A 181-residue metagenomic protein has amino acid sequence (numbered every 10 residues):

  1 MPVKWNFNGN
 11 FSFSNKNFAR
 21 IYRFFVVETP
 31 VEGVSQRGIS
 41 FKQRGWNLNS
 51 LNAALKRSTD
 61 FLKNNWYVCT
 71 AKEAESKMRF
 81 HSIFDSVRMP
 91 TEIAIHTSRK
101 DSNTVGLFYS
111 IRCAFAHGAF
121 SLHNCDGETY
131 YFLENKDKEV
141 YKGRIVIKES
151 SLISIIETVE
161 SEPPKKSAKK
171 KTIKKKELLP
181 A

Functional and structural regions predicted by a protein language model:
M1-T129, N135-E177, A181: Amphipathic alpha-helical interface elements
